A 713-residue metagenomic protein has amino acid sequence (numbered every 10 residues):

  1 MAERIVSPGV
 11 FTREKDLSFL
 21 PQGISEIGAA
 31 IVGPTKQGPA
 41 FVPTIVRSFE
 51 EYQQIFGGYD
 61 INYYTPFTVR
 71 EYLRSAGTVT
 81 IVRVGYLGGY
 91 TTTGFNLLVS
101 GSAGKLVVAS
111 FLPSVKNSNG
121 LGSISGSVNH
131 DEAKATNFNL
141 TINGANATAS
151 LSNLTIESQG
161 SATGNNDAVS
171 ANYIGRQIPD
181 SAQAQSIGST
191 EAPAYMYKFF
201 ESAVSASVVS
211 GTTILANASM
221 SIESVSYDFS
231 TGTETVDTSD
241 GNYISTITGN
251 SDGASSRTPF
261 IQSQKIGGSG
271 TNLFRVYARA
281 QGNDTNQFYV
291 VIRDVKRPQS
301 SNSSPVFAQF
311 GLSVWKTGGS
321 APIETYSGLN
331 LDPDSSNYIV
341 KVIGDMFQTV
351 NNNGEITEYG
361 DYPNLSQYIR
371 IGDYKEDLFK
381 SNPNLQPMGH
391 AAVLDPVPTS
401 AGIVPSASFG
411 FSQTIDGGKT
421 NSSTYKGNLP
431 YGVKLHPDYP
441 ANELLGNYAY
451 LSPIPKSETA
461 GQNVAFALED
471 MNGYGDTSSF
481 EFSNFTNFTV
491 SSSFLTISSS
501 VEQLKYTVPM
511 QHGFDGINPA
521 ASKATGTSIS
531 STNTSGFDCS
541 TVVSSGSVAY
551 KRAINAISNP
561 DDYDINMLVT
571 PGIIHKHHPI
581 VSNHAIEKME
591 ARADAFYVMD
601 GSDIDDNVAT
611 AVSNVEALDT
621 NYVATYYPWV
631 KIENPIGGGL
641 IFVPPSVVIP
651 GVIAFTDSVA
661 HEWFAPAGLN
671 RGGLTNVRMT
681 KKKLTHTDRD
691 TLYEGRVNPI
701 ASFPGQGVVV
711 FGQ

Functional and structural regions predicted by a protein language model:
M1-Q713: A glycine- and small-residue-enriched flexible loop/hinge signal that marks low-structured segments
